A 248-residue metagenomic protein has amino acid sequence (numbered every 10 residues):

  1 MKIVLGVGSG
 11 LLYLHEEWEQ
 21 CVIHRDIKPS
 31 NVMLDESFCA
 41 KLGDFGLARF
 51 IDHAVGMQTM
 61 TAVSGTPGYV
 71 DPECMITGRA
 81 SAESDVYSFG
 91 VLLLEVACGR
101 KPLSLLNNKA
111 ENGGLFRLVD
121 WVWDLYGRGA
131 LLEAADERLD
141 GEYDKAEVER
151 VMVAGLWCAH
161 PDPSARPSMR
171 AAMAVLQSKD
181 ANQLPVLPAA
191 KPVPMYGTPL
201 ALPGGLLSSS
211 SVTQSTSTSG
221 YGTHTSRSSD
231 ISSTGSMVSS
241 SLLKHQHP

Functional and structural regions predicted by a protein language model:
S9-V22: Protein kinase catalytic-loop region centered on the HRD/HxD motif
Q58-C74: Conserved activation segment of eukaryotic-like protein kinases, specifically the C-terminal portion of the activation
I76-A82: Activation segment
D85: Conserved catalytic-loop aspartate of Hanks-type protein kinases
V119-S164: C-terminal lobe substrate-recognition/regulatory segment of protein kinase catalytic domains
Y143-A154, P161-P248: Intrinsically disordered, low-complexity cytosolic regulatory tails and linkers adjacent to catalytic/signaling modules
